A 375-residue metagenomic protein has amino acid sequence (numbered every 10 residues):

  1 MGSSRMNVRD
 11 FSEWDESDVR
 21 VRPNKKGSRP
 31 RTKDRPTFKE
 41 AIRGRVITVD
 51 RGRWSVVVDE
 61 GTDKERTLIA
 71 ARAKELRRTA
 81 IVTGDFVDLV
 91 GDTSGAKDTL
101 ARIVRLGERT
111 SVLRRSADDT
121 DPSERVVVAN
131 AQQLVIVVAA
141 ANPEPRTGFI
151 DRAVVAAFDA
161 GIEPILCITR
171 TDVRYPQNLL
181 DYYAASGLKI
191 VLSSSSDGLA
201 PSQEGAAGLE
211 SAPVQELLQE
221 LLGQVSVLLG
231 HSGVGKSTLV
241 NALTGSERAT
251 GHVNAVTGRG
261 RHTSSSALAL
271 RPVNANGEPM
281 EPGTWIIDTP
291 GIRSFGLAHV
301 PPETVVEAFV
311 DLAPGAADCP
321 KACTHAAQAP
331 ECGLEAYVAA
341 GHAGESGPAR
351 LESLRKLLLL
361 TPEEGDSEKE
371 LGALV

Functional and structural regions predicted by a protein language model:
M1-V19, T37-E40, R66, R72 (+6 more regions): Helix-rich effector regions associated with P-loop NTPase G domains
K39-G52: Structural detector for short beta-strands of small beta-barrel domains
W54-D59, L89: SH3/SH3-like beta-barrel fold
V87, P122, P143, G148-I162: Switch/coupling subdomain of P-loop NTPase systems
T93-R114, N130-F149, I162-I165, T171-Y175: Conserved Switch II/interswitch segment of TRAFAC-class P-loop GTPases
V135, I165, V227, T284-I286: Hydrophobic "anchor" residues on beta-strands that sit immediately upstream of conserved functional sites
R170-V234: Canonical P-loop GTPase G-domain recognition
S237-T238, A242: Walker A/P-loop
